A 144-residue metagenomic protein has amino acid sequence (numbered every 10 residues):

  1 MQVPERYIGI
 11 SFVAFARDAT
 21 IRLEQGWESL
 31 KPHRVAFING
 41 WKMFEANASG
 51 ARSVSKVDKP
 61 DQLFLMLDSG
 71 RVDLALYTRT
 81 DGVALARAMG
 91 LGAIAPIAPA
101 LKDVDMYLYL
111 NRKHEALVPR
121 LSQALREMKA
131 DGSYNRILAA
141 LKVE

Functional and structural regions predicted by a protein language model:
M1-I8, R22, G26, D58 (+2 more regions): N-terminal secretory signal peptides
M1-L30, N39-M43, I97-L101: Acidic, polar ligand-binding/catalytic clefts
Q2, S29, S49, P60-T80 (+1 more regions): Short helices/loops that flank or line small-molecule/ion binding pockets
R6-V13, R87-R126, E144: Periplasmic-binding protein-like
A14, L30, L67-D68, L121: Hydrophobic residues within well-ordered alpha-helices
D18-I21, K31-R34, W41, Y109-A140 (+1 more regions): Extended ligand-binding regions for polar small-molecule ligands
F37, R52-P60, M66, P96-P99: Short beta-strand-to-loop elements that line the ligand-binding cleft of bilobed periplasmic-binding protein-like
K42-M43, Q62-L63, D81-G82, Y134: Alpha-helix capping/helix-boundary segments
